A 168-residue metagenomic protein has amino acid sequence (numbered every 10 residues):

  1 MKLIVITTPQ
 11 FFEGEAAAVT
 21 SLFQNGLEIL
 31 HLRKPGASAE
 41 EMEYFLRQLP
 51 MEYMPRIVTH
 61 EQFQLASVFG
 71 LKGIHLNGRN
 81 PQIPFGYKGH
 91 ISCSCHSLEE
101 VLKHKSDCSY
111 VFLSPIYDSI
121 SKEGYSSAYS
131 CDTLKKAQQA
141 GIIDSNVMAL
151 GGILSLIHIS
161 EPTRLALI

Functional and structural regions predicted by a protein language model:
M1-H75, R79-Y110, D144-S145, S155: Conserved N-terminal beta1-alpha1 strand-loop-helix module at the mouth
Y44-L46, S126-K135: Charged helix-capping and loop-helix junction motifs
A66, Y117-G124: A short acidic, helix-capping loop that chelates divalent metal ions and anchors anionic groups
S94, Y129, Q138-A140, S145-M148 (+1 more regions): Glycine-rich phosphate/ribose-binding loops and adjacent secondary-structure elements that form binding surfaces
L102, S109, D132-Q139: A broadly conserved amphipathic alpha-helix scaffold signal in soluble, globular proteins
S109-Y117: Non-cysteine beta-strand/loop elements that form the S-adenosyl-L-methionine
I157-I168: Single conserved hydrophobic/aromatic residue that forms the stacking wall/gate of nucleotide- or nucleobase-binding
